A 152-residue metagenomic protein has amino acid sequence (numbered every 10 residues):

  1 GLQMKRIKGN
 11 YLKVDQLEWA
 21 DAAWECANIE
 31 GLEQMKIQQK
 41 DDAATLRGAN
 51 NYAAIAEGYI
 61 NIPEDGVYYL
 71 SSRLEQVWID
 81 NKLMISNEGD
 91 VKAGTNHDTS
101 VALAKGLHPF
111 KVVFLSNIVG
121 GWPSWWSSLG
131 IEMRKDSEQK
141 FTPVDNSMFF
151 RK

Functional and structural regions predicted by a protein language model:
G1-K152: Extracellular/secretory pathway-exposed regions associated with glycan biology
